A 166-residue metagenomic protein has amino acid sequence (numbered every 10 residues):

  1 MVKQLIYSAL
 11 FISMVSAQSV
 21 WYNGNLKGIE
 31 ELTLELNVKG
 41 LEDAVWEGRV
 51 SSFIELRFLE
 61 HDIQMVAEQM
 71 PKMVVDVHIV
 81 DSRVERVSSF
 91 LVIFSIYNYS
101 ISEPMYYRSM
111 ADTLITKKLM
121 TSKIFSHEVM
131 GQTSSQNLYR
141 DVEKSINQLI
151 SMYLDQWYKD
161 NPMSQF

Functional and structural regions predicted by a protein language model:
V2-V15: Sec-dependent N-terminal signal peptides
A17-S52, D155-F166: A structural "domain/chain start" motif
S19-G24, Y106-F166: C-terminal/domain-edge helix-coil "capping" segments
E30-L36, L56-I96: A short, hydrophobic beta-strand-centered structural micro-motif
D76-S126: Long, continuous compositionally biased terminal/linker segments
